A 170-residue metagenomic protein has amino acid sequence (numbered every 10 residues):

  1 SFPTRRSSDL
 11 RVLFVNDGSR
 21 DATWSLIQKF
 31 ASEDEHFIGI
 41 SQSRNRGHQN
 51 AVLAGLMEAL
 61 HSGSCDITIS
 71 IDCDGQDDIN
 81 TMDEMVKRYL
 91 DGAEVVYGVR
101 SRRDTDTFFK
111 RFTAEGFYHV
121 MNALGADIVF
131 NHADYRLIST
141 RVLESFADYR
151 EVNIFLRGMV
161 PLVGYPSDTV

Functional and structural regions predicted by a protein language model:
F2-S7: Short, small-residue-biased leader/transition segments that mark boundaries at the very start of proteins
S8-G18, I40-S41: Short beta-strand/loop segment that forms part of the nucleotide-sugar
R11, H36-I38, P166-D168: Conserved beta-strand segments of alpha/beta enzyme cores
F14-V15, I27, T81-E84, R103 (+1 more regions): Flexible, compositionally biased loop and terminal segments
N16-S25, G75-Q76: A conserved acidic beta->alpha catalytic loop
A22, L26-K29, A54, E84: Alpha-helical transmission elements in cytosolic ATPase-linked domains
F30-S32, F155-V170: Hydrophobic helical membrane-anchoring modules
F37-A59, C65-S70, Q76-M159: Acceptor/aglycone-binding surface of glycosyltransferases and processive sugar-polymer synthases
